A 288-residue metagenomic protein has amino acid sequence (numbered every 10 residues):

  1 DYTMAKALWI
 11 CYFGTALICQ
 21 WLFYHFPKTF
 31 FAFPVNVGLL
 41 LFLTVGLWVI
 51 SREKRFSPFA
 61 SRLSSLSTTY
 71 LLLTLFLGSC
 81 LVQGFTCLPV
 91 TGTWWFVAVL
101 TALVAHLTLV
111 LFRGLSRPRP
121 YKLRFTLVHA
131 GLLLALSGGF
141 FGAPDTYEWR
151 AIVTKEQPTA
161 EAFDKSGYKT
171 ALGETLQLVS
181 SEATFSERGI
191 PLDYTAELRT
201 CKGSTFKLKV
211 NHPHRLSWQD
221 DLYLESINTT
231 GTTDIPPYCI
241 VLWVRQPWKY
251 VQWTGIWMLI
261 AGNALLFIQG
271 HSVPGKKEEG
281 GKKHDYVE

Functional and structural regions predicted by a protein language model:
D1-E288: Solvent-exposed, non-transmembrane regions of integral membrane proteins
